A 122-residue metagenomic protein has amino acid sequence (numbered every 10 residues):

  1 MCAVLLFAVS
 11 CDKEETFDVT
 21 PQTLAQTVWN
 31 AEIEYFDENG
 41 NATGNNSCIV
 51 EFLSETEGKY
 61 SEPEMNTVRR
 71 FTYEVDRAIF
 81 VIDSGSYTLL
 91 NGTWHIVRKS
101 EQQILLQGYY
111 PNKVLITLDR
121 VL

Functional and structural regions predicted by a protein language model:
M1-C2: Sec-dependent signal peptide recognition, specifically the positively charged N-region followed immediately by
L5-N30: Bacterial Sec-dependent N-terminal signal peptides
A31, E57-E62, I79-S84, Q102-G108: Short hydrophobic/aromatic-rich beta-strand segments that constitute the beta-sheet cores of beta-sandwich/beta-barrel
E34-T43, Y87: Flexible, solvent-exposed loop segments that connect beta-strands
N41-F80: N-terminal glycine/threonine-rich, aromatic-flanked beta-hairpin/loop signature
S47-F52, F71-Y73, G92-V97, I116-D119: Hydrophobic/aromatic beta-strand elements that line small-molecule binding cavities or substrate pockets in beta-rich
R69-R77, Q107-L122: Edge beta-strand at a domain terminus
I79-K99: An anionic, turn-rich surface loop/hairpin at beta-sheet edges that serves as a generic interaction/coordination patch
